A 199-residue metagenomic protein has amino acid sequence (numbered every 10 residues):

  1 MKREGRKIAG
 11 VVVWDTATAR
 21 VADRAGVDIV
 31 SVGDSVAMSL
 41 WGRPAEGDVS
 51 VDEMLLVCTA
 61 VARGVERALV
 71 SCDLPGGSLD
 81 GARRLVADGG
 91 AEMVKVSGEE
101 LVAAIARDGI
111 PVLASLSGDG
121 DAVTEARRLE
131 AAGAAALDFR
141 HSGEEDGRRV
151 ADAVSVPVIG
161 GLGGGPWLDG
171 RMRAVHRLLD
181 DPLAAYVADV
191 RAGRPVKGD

Functional and structural regions predicted by a protein language model:
M1-D199: Alpha/beta enzyme core
